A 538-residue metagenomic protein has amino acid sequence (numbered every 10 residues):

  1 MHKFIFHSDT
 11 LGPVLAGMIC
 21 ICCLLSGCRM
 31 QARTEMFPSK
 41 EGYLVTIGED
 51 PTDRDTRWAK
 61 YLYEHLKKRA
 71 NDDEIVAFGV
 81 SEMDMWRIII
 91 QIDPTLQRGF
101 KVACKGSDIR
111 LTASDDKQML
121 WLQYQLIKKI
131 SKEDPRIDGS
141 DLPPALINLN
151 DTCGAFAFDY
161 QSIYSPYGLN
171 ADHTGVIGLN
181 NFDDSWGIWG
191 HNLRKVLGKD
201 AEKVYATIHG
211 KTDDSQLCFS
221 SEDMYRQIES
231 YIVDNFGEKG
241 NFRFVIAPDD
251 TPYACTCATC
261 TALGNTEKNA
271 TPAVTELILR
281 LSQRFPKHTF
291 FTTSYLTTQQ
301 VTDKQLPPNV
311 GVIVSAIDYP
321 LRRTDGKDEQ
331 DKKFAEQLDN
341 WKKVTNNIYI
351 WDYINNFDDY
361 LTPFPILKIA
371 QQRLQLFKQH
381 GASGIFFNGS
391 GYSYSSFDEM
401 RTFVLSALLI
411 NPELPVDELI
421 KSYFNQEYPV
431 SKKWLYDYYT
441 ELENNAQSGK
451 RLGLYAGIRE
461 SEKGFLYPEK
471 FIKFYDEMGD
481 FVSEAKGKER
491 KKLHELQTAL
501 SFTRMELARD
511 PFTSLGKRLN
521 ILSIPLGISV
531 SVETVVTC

Functional and structural regions predicted by a protein language model:
A16-L24: Bacterial N-terminal signal peptides
L24-T34: Bacterial Sec-dependent signal peptides at the C-terminal "C-region" and cleavage site
T34-T46, D53, W58-Y61, H65 (+6 more regions): Feature activates predominantly on carbohydrate-active enzymes
D73-F100, L111: Short, well-ordered secondary-structure micro-motifs within conserved domains or adaptor modules
G79, L408-C538: Catalytic domains of carbohydrate-active enzymes that cleave complex glycans
S220-R226, K332-K433, D437: Structured mid-domain segments that build the active-site/substrate or prosthetic-cofactor binding neighborhood
N265-L281, P308-K327, F377, L408-L414: Acidic, His- and aromatic-enriched active-site or binding-groove loops in soluble protein domains that engage sugars
Y295-D318, L361-I366, Y394-R401: Substrate-binding cleft/loops of secretory-pathway carbohydrate-active enzymes
